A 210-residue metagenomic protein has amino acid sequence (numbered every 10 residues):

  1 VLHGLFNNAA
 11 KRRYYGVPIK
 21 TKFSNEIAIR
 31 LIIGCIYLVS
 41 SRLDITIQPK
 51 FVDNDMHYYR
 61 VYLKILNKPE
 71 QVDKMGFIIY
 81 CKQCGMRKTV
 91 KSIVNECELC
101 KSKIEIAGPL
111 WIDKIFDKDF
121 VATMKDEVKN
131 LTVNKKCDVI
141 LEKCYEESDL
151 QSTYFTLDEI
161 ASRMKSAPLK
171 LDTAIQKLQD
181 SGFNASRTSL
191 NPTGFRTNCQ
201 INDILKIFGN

Functional and structural regions predicted by a protein language model:
V1-N210: SAM-dependent transferase fold signal centered on methyltransferase-like domains, encompassing both Class I
